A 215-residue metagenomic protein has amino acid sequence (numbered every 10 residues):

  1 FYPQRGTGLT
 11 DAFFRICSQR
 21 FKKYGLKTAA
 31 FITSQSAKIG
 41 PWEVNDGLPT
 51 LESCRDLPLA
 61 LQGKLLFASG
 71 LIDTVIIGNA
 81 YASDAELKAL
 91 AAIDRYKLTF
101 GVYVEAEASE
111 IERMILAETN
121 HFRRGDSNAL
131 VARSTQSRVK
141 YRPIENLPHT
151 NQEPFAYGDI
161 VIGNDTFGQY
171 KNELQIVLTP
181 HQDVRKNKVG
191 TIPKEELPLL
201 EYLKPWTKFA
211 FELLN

Functional and structural regions predicted by a protein language model:
F1-A106: Catalytic alpha/beta core domains of metabolic enzymes, predominantly
E105-N215: C-terminal functional modules
